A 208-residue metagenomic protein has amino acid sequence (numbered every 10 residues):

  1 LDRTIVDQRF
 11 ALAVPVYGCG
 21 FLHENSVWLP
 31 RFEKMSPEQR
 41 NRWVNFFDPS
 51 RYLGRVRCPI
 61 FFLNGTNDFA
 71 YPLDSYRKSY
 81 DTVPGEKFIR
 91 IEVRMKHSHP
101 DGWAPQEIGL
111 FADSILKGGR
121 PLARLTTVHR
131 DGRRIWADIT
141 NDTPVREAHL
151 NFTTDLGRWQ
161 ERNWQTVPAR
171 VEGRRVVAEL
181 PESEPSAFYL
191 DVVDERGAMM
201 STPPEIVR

Functional and structural regions predicted by a protein language model:
L1-S36, N41-R42: Primarily recognizes the serine-hydrolase "nucleophile elbow" in alpha/beta-hydrolase and SGNH/GDSL folds
V56, F62-N64, D68: Short beta-strand/loop motif that positions the catalytic acidic residue of the alpha/beta-hydrolase fold
F69-S75, P100: Conserved alpha/beta-hydrolase "acid-adjacent" motif
V83-H99: Catalytic histidine neighborhood in serine/cysteine hydrolases with alpha/beta-hydrolase-type architecture
W103-Q106, L110-F152, Q165-R175: Surface beta-strand/loop "capping" patches
V145-D155, W159, A187-L190: Beta-strand-rich binding/interaction modules
E184-G197: Short, aromatic- and glycine-rich surface loops/edge beta-strands on solvent-exposed regions
A198-R208: Edge beta-strands of extracellular beta-sandwich domains
